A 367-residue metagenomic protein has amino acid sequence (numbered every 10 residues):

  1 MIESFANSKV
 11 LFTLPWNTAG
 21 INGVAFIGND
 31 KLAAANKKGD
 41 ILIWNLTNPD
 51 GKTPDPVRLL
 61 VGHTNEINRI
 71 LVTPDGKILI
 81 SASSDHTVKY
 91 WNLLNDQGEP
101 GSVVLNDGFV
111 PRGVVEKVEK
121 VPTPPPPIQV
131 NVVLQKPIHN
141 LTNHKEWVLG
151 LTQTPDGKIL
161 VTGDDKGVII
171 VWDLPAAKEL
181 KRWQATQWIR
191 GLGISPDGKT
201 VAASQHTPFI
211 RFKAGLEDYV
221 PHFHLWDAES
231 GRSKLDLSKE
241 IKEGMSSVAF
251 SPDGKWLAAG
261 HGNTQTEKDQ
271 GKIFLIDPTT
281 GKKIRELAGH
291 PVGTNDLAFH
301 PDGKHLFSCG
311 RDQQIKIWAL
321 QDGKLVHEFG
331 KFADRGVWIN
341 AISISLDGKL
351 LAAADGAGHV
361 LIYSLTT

Functional and structural regions predicted by a protein language model:
M1-T367: WD40-repeat beta-propeller superdomains and closely related acidic/aromatic-rich repeat-like regions
